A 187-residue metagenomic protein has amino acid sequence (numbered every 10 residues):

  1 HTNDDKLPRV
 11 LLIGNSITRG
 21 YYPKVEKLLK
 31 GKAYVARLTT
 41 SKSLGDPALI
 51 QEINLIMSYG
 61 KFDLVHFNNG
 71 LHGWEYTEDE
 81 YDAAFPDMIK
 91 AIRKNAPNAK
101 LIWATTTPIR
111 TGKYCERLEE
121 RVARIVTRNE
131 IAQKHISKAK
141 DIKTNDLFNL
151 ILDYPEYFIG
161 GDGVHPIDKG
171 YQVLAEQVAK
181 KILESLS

Functional and structural regions predicted by a protein language model:
H1-K61, V65: Serine-esterase "nucleophile elbow" of acetyl-processing enzymes
L28-G31, L49-S187: Alpha-helical cap/lid subdomain in secreted, periplasmic, or secretory-pathway luminal O-acyl-processing enzymes
